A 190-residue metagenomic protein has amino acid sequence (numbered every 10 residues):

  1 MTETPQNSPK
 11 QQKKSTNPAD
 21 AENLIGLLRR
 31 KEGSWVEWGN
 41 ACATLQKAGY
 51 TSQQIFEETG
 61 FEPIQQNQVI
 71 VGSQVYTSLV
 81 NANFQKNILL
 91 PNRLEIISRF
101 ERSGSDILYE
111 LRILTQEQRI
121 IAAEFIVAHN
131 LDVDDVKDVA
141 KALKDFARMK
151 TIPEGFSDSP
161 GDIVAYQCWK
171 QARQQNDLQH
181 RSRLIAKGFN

Functional and structural regions predicted by a protein language model:
T2-Q54: N-terminal acidic-hydrophobic amphipathic loop/helix motif that frequently occurs adjacent to catalytic
A43-T44, G72, L108-I113: Short, hydrophobic/amphipathic alpha-helical patches that form generic packing surfaces within helical domains
Q46, E57, V127: Short polybasic/polar patches that bind polyanions
F56-Q68, V133: Short, basic interhelical loop/turn and adjoining N-cap of the next helix at nucleic-acid- or acidic-partner-contacting
E62, Y76, A128-D132: A short structural micro-motif
P63, N67-I70, A123, A140: Short, well-structured alpha-helical segments
N67-V80: Short, solvent-exposed alpha-helical "recognition" segments
N83-N190: Amphipathic alpha-helical oligomerization/scaffolding segments
